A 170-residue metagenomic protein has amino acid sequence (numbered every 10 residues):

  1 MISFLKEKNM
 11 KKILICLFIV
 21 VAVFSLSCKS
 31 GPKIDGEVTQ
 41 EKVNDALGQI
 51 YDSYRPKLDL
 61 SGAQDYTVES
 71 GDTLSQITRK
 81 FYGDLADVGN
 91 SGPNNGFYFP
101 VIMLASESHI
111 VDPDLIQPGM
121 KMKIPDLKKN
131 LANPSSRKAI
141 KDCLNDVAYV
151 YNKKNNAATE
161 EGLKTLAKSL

Functional and structural regions predicted by a protein language model:
E7-L170: Cell-surface/extracellular proteins and modules involved in cell-wall/glycan interaction or trafficking/anchoring
